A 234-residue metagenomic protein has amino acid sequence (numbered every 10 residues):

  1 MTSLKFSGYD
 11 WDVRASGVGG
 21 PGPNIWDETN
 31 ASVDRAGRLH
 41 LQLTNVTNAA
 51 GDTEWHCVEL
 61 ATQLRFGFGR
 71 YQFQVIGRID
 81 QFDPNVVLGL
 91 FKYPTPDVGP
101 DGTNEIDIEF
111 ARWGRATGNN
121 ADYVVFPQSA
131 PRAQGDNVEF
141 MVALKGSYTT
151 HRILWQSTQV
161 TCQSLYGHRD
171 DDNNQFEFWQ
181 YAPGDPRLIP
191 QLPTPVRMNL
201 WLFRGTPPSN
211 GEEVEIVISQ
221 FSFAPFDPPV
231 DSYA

Functional and structural regions predicted by a protein language model:
M1-L88, K92-T95, N104-G114, N174-E177 (+1 more regions): Low-complexity, Ser/Thr/Pro/Gly-rich disordered linker/stalk regions
A36-R38, Q156-Q159, P193-T194: Loop/turn elements at helix/coil->beta-strand transitions in domains of secreted/extracellular proteins
A61-Y71, E139-S147, L154, I189: Extracellular/lumenal carbohydrate-interaction signature centered on repeated Trp-anchored short motifs
D97-S147, W201-R204: Glycine-aromatic-enriched beta-strand/loop faces of beta-sandwich-type recognition domains, especially lectin-like
G114, G167-D170: Short loop/turn segments immediately following beta-strands, especially the blade-tip and inter-blade linker loops
R132-D136, D170-Q180: Surface-exposed loop/edge segments in extracytoplasmic proteins
L144-H168: Localized edge beta-strand/strand-to-loop motifs within extracellular or lumenal beta-rich domains
Y181-N210: Flexible glycan-contacting loops in extracellular carbohydrate-active proteins
